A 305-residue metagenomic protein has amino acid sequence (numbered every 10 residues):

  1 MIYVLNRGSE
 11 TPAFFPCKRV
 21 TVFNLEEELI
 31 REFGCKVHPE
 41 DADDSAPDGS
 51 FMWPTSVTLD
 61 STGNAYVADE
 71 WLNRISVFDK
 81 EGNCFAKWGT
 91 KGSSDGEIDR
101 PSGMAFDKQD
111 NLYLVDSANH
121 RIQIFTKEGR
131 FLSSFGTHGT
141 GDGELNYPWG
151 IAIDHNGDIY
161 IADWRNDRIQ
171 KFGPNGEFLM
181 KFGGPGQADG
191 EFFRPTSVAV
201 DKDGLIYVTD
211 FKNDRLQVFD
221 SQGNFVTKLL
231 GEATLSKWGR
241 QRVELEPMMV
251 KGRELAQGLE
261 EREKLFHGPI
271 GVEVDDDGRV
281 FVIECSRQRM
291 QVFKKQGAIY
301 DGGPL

Functional and structural regions predicted by a protein language model:
M1-L305: Eukaryotic scaffold repeat domains enriched in small/polar residues
